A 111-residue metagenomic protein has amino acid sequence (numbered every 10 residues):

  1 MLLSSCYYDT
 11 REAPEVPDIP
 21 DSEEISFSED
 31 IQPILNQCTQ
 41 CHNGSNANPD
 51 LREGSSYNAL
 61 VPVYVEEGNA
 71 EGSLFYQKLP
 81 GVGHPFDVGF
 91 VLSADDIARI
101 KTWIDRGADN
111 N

Functional and structural regions predicted by a protein language model:
C6-N111: Aromatic- and Gly/Pro-enriched helix-to-coil junctions and flexible linker segments
